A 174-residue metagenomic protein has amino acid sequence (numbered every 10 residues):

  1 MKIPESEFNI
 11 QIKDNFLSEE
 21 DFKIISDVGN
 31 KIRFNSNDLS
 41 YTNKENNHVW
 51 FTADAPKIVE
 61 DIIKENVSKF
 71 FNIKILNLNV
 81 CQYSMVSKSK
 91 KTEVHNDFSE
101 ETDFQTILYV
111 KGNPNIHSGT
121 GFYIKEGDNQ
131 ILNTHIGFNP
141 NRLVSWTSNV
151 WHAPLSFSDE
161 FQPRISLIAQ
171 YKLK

Functional and structural regions predicted by a protein language model:
M1-Q82, S89-K91: Non-heme Fe(II)/2-oxoglutarate
V80, S84-K174: Catalytic core of non-heme Fe(II) oxygenases with the double-stranded beta-helix
